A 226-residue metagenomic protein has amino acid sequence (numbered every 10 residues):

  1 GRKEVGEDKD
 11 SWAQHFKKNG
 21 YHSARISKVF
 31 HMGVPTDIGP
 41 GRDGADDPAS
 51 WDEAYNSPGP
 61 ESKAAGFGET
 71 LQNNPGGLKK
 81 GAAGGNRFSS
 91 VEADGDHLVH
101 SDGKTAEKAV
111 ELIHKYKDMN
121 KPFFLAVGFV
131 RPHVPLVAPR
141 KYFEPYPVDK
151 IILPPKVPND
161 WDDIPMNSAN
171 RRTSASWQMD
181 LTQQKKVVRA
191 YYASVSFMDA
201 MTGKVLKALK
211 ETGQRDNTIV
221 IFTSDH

Functional and structural regions predicted by a protein language model:
G1-H226: Formylglycine-dependent sulfatase
